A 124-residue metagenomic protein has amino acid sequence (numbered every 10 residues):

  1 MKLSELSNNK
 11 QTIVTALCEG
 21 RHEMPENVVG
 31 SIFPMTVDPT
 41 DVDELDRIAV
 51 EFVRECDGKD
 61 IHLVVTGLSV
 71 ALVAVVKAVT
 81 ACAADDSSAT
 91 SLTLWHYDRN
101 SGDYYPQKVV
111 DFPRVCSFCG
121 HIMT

Functional and structural regions predicted by a protein language model:
M1-H62, A74-T124: Long, low-complexity, Lys/Arg-enriched
G67-A74: Elongated alpha-helical scaffolds
